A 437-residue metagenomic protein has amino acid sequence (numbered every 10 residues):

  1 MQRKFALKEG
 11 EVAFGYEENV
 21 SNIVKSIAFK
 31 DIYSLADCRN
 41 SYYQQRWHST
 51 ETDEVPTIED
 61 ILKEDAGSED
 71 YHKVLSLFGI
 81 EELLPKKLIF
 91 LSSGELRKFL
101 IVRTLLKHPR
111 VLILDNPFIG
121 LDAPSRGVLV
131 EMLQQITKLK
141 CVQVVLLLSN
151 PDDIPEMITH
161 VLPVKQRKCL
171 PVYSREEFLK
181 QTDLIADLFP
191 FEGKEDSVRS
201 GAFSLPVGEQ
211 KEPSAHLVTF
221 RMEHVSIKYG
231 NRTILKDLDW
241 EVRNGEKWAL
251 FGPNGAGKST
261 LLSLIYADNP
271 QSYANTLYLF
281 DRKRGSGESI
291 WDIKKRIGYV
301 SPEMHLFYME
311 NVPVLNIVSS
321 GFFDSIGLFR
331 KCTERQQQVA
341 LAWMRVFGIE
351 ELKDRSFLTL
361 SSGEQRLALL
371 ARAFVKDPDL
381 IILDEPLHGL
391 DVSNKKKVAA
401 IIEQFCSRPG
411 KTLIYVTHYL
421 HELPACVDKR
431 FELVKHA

Functional and structural regions predicted by a protein language model:
M1, F251-P253: The feature captures the beta-strand-to-loop junction immediately N-terminal to the Walker
M1-D65, S263-I326: ABC ATPase nucleotide-binding domain signature region
A66-L84, S319, E334-L352: Conserved ABC ATPase "signature" region
K87-L91, E95, F329-C332, S356-L360 (+1 more regions): Conserved ABC ATPase signature
I101, L370: Hydrophobic anchor residue at the start of the ABC signature
L112-N116, I381-E385: Catalytic Walker B motif of ABC-type/P-loop ATPase nucleotide-binding domains
Q166-S197, P424-A425, K429-A437: Conserved beta-strand-loop-alpha-helix hinge in the C-terminal portion of ABC ATPase nucleotide-binding domains
